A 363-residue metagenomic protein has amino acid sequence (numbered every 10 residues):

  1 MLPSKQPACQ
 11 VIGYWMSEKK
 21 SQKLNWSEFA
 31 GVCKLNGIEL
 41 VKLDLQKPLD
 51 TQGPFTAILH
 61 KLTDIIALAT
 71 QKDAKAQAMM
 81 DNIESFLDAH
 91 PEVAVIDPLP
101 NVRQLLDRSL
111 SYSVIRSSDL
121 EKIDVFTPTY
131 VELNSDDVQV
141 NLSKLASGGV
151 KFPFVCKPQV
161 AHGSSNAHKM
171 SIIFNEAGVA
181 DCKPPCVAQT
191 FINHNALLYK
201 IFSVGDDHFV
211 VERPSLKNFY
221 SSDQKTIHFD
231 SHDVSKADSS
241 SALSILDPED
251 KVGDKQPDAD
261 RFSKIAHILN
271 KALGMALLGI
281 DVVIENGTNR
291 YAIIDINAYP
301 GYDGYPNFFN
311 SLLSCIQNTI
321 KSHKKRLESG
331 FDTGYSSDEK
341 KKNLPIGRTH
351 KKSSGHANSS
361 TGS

Functional and structural regions predicted by a protein language model:
M1-M16, Q52-F55, L62-I66, A76-F209 (+6 more regions): Active-site nucleotide/adenylate-binding loops and adjacent lid/helix of ATP-dependent enzymes
L2-G37: Short, charged N-terminal beta->alpha structural module
C33-G53, D137: A short, well-structured beta->alpha microelement
F154, F209-V210, L278, R290-I294: Protein kinase-like catalytic core scaffold
T190-I192, N270-L273: Short Gly/Pro-enriched turn/cap motifs at secondary-structure boundaries
A266-H267: A conserved acidic, glycine/proline-rich C-terminal tail/linker
K271-M275, I284-S363: C-terminal active-site "lid" helix and adjoining low-complexity regulatory extension at the edge of ATP-using catalytic
I280-V282: Hydrophobic residue at the +6 position relative to the catalytic HRD Asp in the kinase catalytic loop
